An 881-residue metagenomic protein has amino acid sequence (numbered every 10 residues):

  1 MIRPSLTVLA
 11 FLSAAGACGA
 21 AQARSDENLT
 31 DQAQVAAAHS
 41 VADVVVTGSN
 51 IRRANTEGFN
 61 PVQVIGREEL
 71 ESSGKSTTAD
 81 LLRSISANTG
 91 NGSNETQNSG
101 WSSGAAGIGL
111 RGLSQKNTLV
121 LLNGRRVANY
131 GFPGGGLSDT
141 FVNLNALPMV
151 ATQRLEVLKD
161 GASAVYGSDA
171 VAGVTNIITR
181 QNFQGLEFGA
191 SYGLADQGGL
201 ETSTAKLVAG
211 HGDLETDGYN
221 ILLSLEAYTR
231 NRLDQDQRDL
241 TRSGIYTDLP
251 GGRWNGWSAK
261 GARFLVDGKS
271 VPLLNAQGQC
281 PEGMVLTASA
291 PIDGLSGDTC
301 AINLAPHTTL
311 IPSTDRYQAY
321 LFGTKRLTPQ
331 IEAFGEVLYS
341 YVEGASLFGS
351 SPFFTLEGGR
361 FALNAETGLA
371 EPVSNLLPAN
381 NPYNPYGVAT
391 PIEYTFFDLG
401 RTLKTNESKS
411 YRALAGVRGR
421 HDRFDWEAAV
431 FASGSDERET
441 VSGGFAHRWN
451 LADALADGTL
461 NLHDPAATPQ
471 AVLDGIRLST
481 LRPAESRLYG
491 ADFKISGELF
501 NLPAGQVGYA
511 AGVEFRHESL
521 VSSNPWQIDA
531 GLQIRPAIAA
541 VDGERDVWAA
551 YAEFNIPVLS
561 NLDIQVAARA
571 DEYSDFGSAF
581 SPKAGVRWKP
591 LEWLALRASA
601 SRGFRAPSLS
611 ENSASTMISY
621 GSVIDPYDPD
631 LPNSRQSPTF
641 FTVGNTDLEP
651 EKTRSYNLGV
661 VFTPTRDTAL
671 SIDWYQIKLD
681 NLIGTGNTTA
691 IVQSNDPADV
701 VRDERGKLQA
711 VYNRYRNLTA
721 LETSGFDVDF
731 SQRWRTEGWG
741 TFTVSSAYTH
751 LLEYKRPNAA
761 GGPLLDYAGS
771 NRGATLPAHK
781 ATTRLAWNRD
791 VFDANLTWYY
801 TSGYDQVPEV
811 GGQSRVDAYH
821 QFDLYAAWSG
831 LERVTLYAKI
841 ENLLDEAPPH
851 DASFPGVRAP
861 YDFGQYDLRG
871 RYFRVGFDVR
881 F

Functional and structural regions predicted by a protein language model:
M1-S84, R111, K206-H211, P329 (+3 more regions): N-terminal Sec signal peptide and the immediately downstream disordered periplasmic leader that contains the TonB box
V35-A36, V45-W101, G109, L122 (+8 more regions): N-terminal plug
G135, N231, Q237-D248, A276-T314 (+6 more regions): Surface-exposed, low-complexity loop segments enriched in small/polar and acidic residues
L137-S138, M149-Q153, A164-T175, Q181-T241 (+2 more regions): Outer-membrane beta-barrel translocator/receptor signature
L147, N182-G185, G198, L214-Y219 (+9 more regions): Short loop/turn motifs that connect adjacent beta-strands in outer-membrane beta-barrel proteins
Y192-D196, S203, H211, A227-N231 (+17 more regions): Transmembrane beta-strands of outer-membrane beta-barrel pores
A446, L752, Y800-Q806, A827-F881: C-terminal beta-signal and adjacent terminal beta-strands/loops of Gram-negative outer-membrane beta-barrel proteins
F742-S829, L844: C-terminal beta-barrel architecture of Gram-negative outer-membrane proteins
